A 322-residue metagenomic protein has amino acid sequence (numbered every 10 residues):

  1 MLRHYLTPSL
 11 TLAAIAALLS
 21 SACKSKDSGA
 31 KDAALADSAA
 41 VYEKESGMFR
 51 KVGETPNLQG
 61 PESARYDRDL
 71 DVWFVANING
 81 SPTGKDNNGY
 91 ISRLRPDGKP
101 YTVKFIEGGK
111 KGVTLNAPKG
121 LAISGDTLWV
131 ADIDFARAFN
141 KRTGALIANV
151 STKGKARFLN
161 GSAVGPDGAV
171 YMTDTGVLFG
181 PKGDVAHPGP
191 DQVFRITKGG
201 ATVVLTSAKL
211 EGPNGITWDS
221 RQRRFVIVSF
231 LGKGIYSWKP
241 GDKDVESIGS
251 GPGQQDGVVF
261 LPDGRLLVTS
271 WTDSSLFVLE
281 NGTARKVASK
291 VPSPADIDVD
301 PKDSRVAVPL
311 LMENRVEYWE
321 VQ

Functional and structural regions predicted by a protein language model:
L19-A22: C-terminal motif of bacterial Sec signal peptides marking the signal peptidase cleavage site
K24-K26: Bacterial signal peptide processing site
D37-L58: A short helix->beta-strand "capping" segment at the edge of beta-propeller domains
F49-T55, P100-G112, A145-S151, G200-S207 (+2 more regions): A short beta-strand motif characteristic of beta-propeller blades
L58-L70, N88, G109-T127, K153-V177 (+6 more regions): Beta-rich, blade/repeat-based domains predominating in secreted/periplasmic proteins but also intracellular
V75-N87, T173-P188: Short, conserved, GDST-rich strand-edge loop motifs in beta-rich repeat architectures
N79-T83, F135, V177-P181, G232-G234 (+2 more regions): Short glycine/acidic-enriched loop and turn motifs that connect beta-strands
R95-G98, N140-A145, I196-G200, K239-K243 (+2 more regions): Short loop/turn segments that connect beta-strands within beta-propeller blades
